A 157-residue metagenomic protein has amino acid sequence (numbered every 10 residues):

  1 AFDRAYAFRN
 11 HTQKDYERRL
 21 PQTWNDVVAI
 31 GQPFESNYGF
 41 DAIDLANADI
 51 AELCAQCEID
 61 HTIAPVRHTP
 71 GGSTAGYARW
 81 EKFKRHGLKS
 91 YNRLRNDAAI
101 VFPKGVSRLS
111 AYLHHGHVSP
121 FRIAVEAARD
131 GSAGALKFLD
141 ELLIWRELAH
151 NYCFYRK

Functional and structural regions predicted by a protein language model:
F2-K157: Glycine/tryptophan-enriched, flexible segments
